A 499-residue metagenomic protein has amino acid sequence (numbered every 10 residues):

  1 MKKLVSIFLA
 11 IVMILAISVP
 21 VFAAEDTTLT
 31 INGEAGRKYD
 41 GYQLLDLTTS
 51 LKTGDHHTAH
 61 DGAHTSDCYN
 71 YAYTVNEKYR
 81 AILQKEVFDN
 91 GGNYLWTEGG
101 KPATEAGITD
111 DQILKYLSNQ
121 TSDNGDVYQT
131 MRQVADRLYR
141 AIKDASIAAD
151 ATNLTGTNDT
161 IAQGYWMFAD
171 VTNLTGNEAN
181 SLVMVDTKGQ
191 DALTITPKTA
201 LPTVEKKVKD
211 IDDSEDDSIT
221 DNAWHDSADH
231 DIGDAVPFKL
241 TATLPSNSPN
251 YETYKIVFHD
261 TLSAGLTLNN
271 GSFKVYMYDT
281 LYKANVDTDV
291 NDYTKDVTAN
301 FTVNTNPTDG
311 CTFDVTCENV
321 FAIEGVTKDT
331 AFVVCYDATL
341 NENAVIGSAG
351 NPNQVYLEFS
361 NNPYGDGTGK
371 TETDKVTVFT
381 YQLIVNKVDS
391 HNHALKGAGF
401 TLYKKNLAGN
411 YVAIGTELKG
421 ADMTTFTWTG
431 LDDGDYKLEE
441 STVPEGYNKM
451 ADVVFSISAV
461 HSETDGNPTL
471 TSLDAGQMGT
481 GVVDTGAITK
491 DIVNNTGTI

Functional and structural regions predicted by a protein language model:
K2-I499: Solvent-exposed loop/turn and edge beta-strand elements of beta-rich ligand-binding domains
